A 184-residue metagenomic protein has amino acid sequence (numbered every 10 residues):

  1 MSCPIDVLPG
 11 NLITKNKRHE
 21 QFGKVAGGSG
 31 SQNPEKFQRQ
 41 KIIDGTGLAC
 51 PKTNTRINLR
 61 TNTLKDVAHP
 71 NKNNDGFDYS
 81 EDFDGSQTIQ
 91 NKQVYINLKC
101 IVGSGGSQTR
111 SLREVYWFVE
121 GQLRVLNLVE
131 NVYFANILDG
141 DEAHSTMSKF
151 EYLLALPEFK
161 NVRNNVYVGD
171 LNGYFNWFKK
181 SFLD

Functional and structural regions predicted by a protein language model:
M1-R56: Interdomain/boundary linker segments immediately adjacent to catalytic/signaling cores
T14-Q21, N91-K99: Glycine-rich, often proline-containing surface loops adjacent to acidic residues and nearby aromatics that form
F22, A26-G30, N73, F77 (+1 more regions): Conserved aromatic-histidine-acidic binding/catalytic patches
N33, F37, D78-E81, G106-W117: Short, well-structured alpha-helical interface segments that form or flank functional binding sites
I57-F77: Charged, often glycine-rich, active-site loop that binds/positions anionic groups
D78-Y95: Active-site beta-strand-loop-beta-strand hairpin of nuclease catalytic cores that positions key catalytic residues
C100-S145: Catalytic cores of nucleic-acid endonucleases
N131-D184: Domain-level recognition of nuclease-like catalytic cores that cleave nucleotide substrates
